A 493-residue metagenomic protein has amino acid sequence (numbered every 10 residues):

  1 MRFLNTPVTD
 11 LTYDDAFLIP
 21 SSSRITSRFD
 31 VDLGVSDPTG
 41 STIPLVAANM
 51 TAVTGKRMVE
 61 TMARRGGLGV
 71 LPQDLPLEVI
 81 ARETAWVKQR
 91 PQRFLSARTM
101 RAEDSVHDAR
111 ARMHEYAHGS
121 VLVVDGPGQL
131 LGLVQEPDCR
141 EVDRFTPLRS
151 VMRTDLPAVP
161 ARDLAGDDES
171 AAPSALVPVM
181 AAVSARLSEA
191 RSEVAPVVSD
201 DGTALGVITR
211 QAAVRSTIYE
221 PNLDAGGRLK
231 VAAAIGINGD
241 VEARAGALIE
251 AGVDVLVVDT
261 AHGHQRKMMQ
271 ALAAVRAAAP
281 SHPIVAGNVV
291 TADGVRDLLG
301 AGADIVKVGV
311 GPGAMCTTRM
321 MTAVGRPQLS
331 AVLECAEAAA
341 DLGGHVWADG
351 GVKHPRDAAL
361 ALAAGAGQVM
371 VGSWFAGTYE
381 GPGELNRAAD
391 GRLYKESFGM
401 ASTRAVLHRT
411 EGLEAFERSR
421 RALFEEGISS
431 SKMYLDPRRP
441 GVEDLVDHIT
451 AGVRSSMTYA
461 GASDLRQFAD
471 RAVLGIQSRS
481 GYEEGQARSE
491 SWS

Functional and structural regions predicted by a protein language model:
M1-S22, S170-S174, A234, A301 (+2 more regions): Alpha/beta catalytic cores of nucleotide-metabolism and tRNA/nucleoside-modifying enzymes
S22, S27-M50, V79-H118, V123-G126 (+6 more regions): Bateman/CBS regulatory modules and CBS-like beta-alpha motifs in cytosolic regions of diverse proteins
S27, P76-A85, L205-N222, D240-E242 (+4 more regions): Active-site-adjacent beta->alpha loops and helix N-cap segments on the catalytic face of soluble alpha/beta enzymes
G40-A47, R93-S96, A225-A234, V275-V290 (+2 more regions): Short beta-strand/loop segments at the ligand-binding rim of alpha/beta enzyme cores
R57-E60, E242-L248, V290-V308, A348 (+1 more regions): Catalytic cores of alpha/beta
R64-V79, V253-Q265, D304-T322, V352-L385: Glycine-rich phosphate-binding active-site loops on the catalytic face of alpha/beta enzymes
V70-D74, T99-M100, S120-L122, A158-P160 (+6 more regions): Catalytic beta/alpha-barrel core
Q73-V87, V123, L130-V142, V197-V214 (+2 more regions): Terminal amphipathic helices with adjacent charged low-complexity linkers/tails
